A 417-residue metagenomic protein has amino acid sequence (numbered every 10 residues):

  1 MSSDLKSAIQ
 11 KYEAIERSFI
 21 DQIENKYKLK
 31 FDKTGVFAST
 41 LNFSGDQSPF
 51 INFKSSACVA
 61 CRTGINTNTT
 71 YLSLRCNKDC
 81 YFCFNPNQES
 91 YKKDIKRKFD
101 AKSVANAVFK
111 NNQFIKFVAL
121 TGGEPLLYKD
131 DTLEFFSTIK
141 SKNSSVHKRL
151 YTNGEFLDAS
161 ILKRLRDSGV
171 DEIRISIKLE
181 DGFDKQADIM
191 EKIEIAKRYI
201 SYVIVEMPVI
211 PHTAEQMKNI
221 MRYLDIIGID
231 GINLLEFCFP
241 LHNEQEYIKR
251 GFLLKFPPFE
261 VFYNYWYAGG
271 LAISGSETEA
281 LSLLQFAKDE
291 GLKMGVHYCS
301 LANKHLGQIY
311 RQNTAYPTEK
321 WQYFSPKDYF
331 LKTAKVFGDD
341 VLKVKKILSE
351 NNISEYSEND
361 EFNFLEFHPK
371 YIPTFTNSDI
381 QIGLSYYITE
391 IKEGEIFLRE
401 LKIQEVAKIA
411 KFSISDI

Functional and structural regions predicted by a protein language model:
M1-F50, T318-I417: Radical SAM enzyme core and accessory elements
S56-F99: Canonical Radical SAM [4Fe-4S] cluster-binding loop centered on the CxxxCxxC motif and its immediate flanking residues
Q88-F99, Q113-Y128, K142-L157, S168-I189 (+2 more regions): Core AdoMet radical
V108-N111, R164-L165, A196, L224: Generic structural signal for hydrophobic
K129-S137, D158-R166, K185-I189, M217-I220 (+1 more regions): Distinct, well-ordered alpha-helical segments
R164-K178, M221-L234, P317-T333: Structural recognition of alpha->loop->beta junctions
A187-G275, L281-G307: Conserved C-terminal portion of the radical SAM core fold that forms the substrate/S-adenosylmethionine-binding
A272, S276-N352: Internal helical hairpin/lid segments
